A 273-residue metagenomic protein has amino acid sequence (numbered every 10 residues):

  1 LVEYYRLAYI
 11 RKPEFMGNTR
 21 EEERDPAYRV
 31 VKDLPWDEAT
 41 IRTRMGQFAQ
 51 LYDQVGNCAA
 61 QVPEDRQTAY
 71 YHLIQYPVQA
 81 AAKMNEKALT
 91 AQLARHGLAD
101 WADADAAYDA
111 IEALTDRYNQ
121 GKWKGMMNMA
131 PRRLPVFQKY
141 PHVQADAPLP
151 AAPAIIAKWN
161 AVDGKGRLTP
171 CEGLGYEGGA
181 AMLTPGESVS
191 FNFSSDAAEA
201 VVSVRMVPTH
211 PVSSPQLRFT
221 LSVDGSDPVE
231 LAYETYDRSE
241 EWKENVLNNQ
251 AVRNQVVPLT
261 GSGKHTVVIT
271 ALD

Functional and structural regions predicted by a protein language model:
L1-G164, A197-V201: Substrate-binding groove of N-acetylhexosamine-processing glycoside hydrolases
M127, P131-D273: Extracytoplasmic
